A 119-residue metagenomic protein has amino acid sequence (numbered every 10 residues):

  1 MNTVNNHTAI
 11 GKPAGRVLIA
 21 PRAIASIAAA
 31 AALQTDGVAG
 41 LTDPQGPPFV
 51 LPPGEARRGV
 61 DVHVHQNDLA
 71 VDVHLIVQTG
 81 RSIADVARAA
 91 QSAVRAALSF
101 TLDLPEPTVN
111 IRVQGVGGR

Functional and structural regions predicted by a protein language model:
M1-T79, I83, F100, L104-R119: Contiguous, often N-terminal, cationic amphipathic patches that form binding interfaces
A87-A90, V94: Short amphipathic alpha-helices in soluble, non-transmembrane regions that often serve as interface/regulatory elements
R95-S99: Short amphipathic alpha-helical signal-transduction/dimerization elements
